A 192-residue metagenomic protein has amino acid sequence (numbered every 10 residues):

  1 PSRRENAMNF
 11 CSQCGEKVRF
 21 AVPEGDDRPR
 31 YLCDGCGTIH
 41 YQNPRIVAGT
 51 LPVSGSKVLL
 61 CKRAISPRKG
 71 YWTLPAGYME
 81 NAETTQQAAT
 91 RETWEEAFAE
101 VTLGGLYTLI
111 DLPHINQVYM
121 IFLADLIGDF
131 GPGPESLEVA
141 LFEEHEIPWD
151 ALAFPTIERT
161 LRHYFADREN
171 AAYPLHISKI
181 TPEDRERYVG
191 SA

Functional and structural regions predicted by a protein language model:
P1-A7: Short, Lys/Arg-enriched N-terminal segments with co-localized hydrophobic residues within the first ~10-30 amino acids
M8-G49: Acidic, metal-coordinating catalytic segment for phosphate/diphosphate chemistry, firing primarily on the Nudix
F10, R30, L51, L60 (+2 more regions): Conserved hydrophobic/aromatic beta-strand scaffold that supports enzyme active sites
R28, R45-V47, V53, P67-K69 (+3 more regions): Short connector loops at helix/strand junctions that flank enzyme active sites, especially segments positioning acidic
G35, R63, A76, A124 (+1 more regions): Active-site donor-binding loop signature of nucleotide-sugar glycosyltransferases
V53-E95: Conserved Nudix-box catalytic region and its N-terminal flanking loop in Nudix hydrolases and closely related
M79-H163, D167, A172-Y173, R187-A192: Unchanged
A171-P182: Short, flexible loop/turn segments with low-complexity composition
